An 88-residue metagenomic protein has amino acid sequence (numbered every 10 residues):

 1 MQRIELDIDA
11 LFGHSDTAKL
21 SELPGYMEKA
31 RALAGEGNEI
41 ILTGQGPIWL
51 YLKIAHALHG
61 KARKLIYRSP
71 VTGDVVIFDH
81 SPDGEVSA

Functional and structural regions predicted by a protein language model:
M1-T43, L50-A88: Long, low-complexity, Lys/Arg-enriched
